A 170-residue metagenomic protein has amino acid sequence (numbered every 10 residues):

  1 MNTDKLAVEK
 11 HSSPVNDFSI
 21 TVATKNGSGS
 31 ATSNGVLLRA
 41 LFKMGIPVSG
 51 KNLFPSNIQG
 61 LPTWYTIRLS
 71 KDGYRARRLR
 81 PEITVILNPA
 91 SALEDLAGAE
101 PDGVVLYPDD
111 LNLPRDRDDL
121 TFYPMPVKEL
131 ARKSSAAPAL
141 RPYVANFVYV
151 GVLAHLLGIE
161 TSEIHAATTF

Functional and structural regions predicted by a protein language model:
N2-F170: Active-site cofactor/cluster-binding pocket
